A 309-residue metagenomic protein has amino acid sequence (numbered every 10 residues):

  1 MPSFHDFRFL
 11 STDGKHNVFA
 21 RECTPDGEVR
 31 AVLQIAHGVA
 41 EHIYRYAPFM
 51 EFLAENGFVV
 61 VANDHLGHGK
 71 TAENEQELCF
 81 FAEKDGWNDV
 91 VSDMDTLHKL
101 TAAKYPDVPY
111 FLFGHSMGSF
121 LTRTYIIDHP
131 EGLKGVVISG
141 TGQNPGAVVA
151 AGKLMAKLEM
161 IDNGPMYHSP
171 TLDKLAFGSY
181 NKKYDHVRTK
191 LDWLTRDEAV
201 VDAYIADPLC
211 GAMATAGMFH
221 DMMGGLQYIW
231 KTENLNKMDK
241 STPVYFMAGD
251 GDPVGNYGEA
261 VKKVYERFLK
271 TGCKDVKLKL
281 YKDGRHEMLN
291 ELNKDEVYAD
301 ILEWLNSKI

Functional and structural regions predicted by a protein language model:
M1-G27: N-terminal cap/lid segment of alpha/beta-hydrolase-fold proteins
L33, H37-E41, S116-M117, D250-G251: Active-site glycine-rich loops that stabilize anionic/oxyanionic intermediates across multiple enzyme folds
R45-Q76: Conserved alpha/beta-hydrolase
A82-A103: Alpha/beta-hydrolase active-site loop
Y105-S116: Alpha/beta-hydrolase fold nucleophile elbow
T122-L209: Alpha/beta-hydrolase-fold enzymes
F246-A248: Short beta-strand/loop motif that positions the catalytic acidic residue of the alpha/beta-hydrolase fold
T271, D275-I309: Catalytic active-site module of serine/aspartate enzymes centered on a nucleophile-bearing elbow/loop
